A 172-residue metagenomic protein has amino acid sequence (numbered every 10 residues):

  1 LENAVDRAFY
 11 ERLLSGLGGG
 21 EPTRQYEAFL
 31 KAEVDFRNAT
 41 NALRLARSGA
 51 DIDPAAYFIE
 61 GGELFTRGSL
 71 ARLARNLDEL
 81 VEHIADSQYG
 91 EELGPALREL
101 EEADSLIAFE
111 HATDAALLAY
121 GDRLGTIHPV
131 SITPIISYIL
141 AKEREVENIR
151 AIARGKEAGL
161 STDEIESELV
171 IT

Functional and structural regions predicted by a protein language model:
L1-T172: Extended alpha-helical surfaces
